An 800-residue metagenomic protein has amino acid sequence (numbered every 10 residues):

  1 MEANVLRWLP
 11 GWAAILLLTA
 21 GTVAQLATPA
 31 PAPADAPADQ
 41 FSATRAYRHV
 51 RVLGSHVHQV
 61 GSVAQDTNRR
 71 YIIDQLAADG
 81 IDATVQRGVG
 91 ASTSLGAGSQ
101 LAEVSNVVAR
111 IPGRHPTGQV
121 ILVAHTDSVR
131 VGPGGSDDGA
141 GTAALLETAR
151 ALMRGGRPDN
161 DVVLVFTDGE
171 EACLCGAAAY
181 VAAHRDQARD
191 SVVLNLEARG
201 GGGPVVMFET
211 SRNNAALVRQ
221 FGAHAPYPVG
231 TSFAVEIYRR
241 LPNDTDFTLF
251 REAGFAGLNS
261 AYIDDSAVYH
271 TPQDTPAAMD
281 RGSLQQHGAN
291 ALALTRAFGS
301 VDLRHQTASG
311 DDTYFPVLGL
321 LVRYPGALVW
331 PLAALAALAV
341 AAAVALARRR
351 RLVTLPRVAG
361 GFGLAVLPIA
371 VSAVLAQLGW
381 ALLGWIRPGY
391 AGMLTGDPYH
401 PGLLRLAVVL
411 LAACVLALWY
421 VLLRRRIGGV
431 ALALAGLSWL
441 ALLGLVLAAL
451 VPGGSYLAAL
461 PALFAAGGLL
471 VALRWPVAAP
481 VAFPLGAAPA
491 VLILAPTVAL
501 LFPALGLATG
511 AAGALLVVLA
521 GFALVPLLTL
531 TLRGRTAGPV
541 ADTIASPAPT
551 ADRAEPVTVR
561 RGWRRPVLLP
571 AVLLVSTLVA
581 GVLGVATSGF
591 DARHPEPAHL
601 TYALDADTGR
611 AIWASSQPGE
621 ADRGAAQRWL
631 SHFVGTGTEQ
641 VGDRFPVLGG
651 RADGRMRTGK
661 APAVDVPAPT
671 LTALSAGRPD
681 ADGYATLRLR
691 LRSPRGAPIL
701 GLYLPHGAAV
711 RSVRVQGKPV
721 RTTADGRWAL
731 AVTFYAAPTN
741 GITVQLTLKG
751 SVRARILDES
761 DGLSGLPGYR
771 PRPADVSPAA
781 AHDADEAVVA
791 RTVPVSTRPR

Functional and structural regions predicted by a protein language model:
L9-A24, P570-L583: Hydrophobic membrane-insertion alpha-helices, especially the h-region of bacterial N-terminal signal peptides
A20-A38, G581-A598: C-terminal region of N-terminal signal peptides and the immediate post-cleavage residues of exported proteins
V23-L26, T307-D311, L383-P388: Peri-membrane helix termini and adjoining interfacial loops of integral membrane proteins
A30-R323, Y703-H706, T722-K749, R798-R800: Soluble extramembrane regions of membrane proteins in the secretory/endomembrane system
R70-R110, T117, T142-A143, A216 (+2 more regions): Extracytosolic and intramembrane catalytic regions of membrane-associated proteins in envelope/secretory systems
A188-M207, W330-L352: C-terminal domain-closing interface element
V317-L335, D397-R405: Juxtamembrane/start-of-transmembrane alpha-helix segments at the extracytoplasmic/lumenal side of membrane anchors
L338-D653, A661: Alpha-helical transmembrane segments of integral membrane proteins
